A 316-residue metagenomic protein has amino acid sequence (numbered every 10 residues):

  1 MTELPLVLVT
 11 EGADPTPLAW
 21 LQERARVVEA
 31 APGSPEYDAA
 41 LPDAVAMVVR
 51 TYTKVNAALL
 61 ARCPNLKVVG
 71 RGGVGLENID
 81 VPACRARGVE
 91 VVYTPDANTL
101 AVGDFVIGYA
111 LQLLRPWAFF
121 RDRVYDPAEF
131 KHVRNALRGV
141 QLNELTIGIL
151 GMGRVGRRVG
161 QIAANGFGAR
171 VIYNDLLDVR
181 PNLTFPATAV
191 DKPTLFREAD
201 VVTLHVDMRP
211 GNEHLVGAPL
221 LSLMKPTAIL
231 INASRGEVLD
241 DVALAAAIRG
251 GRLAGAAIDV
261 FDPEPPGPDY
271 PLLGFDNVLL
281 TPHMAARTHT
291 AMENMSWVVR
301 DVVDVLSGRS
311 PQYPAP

Functional and structural regions predicted by a protein language model:
M1-V92, R197, G217: An N-terminal-biased, well-structured beta-alpha scaffold segment characteristic of Rossmann-like dinucleotide-binding
L4, L66, N143-T146, T227: Phosphate-coordination loops involved in phosphoryl transfer and adenosine-cofactor binding
R50, G72, Y109, H205-M208 (+1 more regions): Short, well-ordered coil/turn residues at beta-beta hairpins and beta-strand->alpha-helix junctions within
V55-A57, L176-P271: Rossmann-like adenosine-cofactor binding region
R85, Y93-D104, F119, R123 (+2 more regions): C-terminal helix-to-coil terminal segments
P95-T146, Q161-I162, G166: Phosphate-binding beta-alpha-beta segment of Rossmann-like dinucleotide-binding domains, i.e., the NAD(P)
M152-G153: Glycine-rich Rossmann-fold phosphate-binding loop(s) that bind the pyrophosphate of adenine dinucleotide cofactors
G156-R157: N-terminal Rossmann-fold NAD(P) dinucleotide-binding loop
